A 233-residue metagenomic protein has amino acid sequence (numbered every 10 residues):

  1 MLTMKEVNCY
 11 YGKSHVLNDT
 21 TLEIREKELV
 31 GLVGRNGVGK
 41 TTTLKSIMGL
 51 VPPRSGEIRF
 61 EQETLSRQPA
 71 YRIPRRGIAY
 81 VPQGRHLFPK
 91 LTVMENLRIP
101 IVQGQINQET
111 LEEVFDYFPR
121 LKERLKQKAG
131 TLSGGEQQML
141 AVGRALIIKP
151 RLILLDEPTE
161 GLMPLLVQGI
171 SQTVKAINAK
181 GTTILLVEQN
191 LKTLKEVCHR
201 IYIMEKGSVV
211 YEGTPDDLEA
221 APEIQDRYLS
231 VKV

Functional and structural regions predicted by a protein language model:
V33-R35: The feature captures the beta-strand-to-loop junction immediately N-terminal to the Walker
M48: Helix-to-loop junction immediately C-terminal to a conserved catalytic motif
G56-T64, R76, E109-T110, D116: Conserved ABC transporter NBD signature motif
K128-L132, E136: Conserved ABC ATPase signature
A145-L146: ABC ATPase C-loop
I153-E157: Catalytic Walker B motif of ABC-type/P-loop ATPase nucleotide-binding domains
